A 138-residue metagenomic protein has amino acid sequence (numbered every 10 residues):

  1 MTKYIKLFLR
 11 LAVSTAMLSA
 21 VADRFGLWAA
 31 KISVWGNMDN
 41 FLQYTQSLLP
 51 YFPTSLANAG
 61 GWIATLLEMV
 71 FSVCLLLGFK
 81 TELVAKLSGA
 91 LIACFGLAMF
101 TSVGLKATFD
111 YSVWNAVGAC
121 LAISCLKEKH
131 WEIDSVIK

Functional and structural regions predicted by a protein language model:
M1-W35, S47-L66, V70, L77-K138: Extended, low-polarity transmembrane helix blocks
M38-T45: A glycine-rich, hydrophobic loop/mini-helix early in the fold
